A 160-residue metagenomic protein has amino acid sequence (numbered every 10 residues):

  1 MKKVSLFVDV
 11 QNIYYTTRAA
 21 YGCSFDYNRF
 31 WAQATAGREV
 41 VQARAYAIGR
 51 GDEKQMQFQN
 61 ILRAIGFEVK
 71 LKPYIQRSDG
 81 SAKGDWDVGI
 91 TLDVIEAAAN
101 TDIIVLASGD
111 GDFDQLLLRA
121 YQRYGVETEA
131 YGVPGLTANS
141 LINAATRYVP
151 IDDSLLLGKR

Functional and structural regions predicted by a protein language model:
M1-W86, V126-T128, T137: Domain-level signal for Mg2+-assisted phosphodiester chemistry and nucleotide/NA-binding surfaces in nucleic-acid
D26-F30, G89-D93, D112: Well-ordered alpha-helical segments embedded in enzymatic catalytic cores
R38-Q42, A98-I104, Y121-E127: Short, surface-exposed connector motifs at secondary-structure boundaries
R44-I48, I103-G109: Acidic beta-strand-to-loop metal/phosphate-binding motif
G66, T101, A145-T146: Short, well-ordered alpha-helix to beta-strand connector turns
S78-A107: Internal catalytic-core helix/loop-beta-alpha segment that presents or stabilizes conserved functional determinants
G111-L118: Acidic, divalent-metal-coordinating active-site segment for phosphoryl/phosphodiester hydrolysis, typified by short
L118-R160: Acidic, PIN/NYN-like endoribonuclease modules and their adjacent C-terminal/linker elements
